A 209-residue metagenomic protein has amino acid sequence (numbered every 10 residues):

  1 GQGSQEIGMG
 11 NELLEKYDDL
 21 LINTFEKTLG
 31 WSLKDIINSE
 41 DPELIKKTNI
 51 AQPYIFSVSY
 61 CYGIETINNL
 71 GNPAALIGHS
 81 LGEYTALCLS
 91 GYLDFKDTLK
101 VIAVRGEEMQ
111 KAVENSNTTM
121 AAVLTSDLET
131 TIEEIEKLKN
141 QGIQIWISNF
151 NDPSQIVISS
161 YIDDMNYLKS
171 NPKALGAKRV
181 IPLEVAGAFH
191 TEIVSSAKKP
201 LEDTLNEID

Functional and structural regions predicted by a protein language model:
Q2-E133, R179: FabD-like malonyl-/acyl-CoA
G3, K27-W31, S90-D209: Alpha/beta catalytic cores of group-transfer enzymes, especially the acyltransferase/condensing modules of polyketide
